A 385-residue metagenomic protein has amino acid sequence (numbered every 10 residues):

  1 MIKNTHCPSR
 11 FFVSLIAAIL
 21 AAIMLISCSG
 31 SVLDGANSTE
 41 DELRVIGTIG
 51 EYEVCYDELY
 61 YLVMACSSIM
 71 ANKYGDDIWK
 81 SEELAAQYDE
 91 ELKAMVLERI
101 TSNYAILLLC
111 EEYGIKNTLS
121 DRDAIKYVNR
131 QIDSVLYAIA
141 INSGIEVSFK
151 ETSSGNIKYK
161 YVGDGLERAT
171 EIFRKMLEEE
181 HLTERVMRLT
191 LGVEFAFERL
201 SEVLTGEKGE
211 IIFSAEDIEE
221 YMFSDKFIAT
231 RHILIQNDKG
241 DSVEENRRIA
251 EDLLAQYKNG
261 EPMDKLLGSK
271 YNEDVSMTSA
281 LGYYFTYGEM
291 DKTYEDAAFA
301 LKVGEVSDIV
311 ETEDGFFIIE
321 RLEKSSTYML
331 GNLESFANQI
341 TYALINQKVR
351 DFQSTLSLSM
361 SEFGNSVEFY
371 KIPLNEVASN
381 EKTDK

Functional and structural regions predicted by a protein language model:
M1-E90, A94, E98, R248 (+2 more regions): Short, low-structural-confidence N-terminal segments
L25, N103-L107, F197, G260: Alpha-helical transmembrane segments of polytopic integral membrane proteins, especially the permease/helical cores
G35-L182: N-terminal targeting/tethering segments
R44-I49, V306-T312: Short acidic-hydrophobic surface loop/beta-edge motif
V63-D89, T183-K208, I218-K258, E273-M290 (+1 more regions): Well-structured core secondary-structure elements of compact alpha/beta domains
M263-E273: Short, well-ordered alpha-helical segments enriched in acidic and aromatic residues
F299-V303, E311-T312, K324-K385: Extracytoplasmic/luminal low-complexity segments enriched in Pro/Gly and acidic/polar residues that act as flexible
